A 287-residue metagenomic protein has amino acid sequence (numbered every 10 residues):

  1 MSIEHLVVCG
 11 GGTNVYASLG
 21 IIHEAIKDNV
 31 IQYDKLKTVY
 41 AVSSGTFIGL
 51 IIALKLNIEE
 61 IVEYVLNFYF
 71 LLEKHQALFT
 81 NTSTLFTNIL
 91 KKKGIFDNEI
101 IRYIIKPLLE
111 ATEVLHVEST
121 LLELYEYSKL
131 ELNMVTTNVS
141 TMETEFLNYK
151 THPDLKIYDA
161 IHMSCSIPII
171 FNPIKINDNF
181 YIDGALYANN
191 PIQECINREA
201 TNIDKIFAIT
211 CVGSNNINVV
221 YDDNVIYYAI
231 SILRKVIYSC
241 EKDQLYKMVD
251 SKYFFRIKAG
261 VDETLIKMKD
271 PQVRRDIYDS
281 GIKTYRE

Functional and structural regions predicted by a protein language model:
M1-V42, L50-E287: Patatin-like phospholipase
